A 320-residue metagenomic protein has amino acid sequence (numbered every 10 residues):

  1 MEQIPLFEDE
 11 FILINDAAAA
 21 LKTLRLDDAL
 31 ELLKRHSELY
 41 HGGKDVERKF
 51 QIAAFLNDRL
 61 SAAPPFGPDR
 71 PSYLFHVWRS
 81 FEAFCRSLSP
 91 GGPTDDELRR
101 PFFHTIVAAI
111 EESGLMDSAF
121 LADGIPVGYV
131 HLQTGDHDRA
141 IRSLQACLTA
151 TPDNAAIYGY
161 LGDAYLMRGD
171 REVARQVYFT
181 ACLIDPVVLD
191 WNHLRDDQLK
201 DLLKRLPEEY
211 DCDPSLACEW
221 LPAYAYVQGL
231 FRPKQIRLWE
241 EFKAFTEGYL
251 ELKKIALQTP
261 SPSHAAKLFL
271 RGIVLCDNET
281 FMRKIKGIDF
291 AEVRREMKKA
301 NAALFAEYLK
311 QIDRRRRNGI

Functional and structural regions predicted by a protein language model:
F7-L13, G42, V77-L88, M116-I125 (+1 more regions): Generic helix N-cap/helix-start motif at coil->alpha-helix transitions
D9, D16, F50, V127 (+2 more regions): Structural register within alpha-helical repeat arrays
I14-L21, K34-R35, I125, Y129 (+2 more regions): Amphipathic alpha-helical repeat scaffolds
K22-D28, D58-R59, W78, S89-A108 (+2 more regions): Helix-turn-helix repeat elements of alpha-solenoid scaffolds
L26-A62, T149-G159: Short, charge-rich amphipathic alpha-helical segments embedded in non-transmembrane helical bundles/solenoids
K34, Q51, E111, Q145-A146 (+2 more regions): Alpha-solenoid helical repeat scaffolds
D95-E112, M116-F120, G124, D138 (+1 more regions): Eukaryotic alpha-helical solenoid repeat scaffolds
